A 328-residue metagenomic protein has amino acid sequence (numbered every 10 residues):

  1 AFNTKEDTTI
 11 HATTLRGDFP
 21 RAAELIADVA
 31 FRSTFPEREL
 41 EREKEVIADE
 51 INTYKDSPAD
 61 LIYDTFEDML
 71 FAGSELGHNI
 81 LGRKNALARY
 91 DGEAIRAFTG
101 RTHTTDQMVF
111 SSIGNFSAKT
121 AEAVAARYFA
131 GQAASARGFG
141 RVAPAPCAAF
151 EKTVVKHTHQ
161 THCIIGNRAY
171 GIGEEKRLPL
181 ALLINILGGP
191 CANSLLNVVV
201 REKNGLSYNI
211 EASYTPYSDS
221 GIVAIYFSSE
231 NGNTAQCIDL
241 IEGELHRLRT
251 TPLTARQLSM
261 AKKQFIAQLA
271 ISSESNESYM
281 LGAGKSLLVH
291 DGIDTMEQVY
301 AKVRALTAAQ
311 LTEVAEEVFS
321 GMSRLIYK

Functional and structural regions predicted by a protein language model:
A1-R137, Y170-G171, L180, G188 (+1 more regions): Charge-rich, well-structured scaffold segments of protease-associated domains
A136-N193: His/Glu-based metal-binding/catalytic segments typifying zinc-dependent metallopeptidases
N193-S194, S275: Short linear Ser/Thr-Pro motifs
L195, V200: Active-site palm subdomain of RNA-directed nucleic acid polymerases
